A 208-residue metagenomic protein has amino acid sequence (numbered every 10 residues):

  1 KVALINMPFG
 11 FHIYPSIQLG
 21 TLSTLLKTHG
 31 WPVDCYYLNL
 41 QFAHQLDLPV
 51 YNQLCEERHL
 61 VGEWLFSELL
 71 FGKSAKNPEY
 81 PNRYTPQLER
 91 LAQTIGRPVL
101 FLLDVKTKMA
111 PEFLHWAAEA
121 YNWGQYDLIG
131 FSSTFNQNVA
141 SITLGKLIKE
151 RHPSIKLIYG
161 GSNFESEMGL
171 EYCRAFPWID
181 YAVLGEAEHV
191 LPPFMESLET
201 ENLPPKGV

Functional and structural regions predicted by a protein language model:
K1-F11: Nucleotide-activated donor-dependent transferases that construct or modify glycoconjugates
F9-H12, S16-F42, L102-V208: Glycine-rich beta-alpha loop elements in corrinoid/cobalamin-binding modules across cobalamin-dependent enzymes
D34-H115: Conserved N-terminal ligand/cofactor-binding loop architecture of enzyme catalytic domains
